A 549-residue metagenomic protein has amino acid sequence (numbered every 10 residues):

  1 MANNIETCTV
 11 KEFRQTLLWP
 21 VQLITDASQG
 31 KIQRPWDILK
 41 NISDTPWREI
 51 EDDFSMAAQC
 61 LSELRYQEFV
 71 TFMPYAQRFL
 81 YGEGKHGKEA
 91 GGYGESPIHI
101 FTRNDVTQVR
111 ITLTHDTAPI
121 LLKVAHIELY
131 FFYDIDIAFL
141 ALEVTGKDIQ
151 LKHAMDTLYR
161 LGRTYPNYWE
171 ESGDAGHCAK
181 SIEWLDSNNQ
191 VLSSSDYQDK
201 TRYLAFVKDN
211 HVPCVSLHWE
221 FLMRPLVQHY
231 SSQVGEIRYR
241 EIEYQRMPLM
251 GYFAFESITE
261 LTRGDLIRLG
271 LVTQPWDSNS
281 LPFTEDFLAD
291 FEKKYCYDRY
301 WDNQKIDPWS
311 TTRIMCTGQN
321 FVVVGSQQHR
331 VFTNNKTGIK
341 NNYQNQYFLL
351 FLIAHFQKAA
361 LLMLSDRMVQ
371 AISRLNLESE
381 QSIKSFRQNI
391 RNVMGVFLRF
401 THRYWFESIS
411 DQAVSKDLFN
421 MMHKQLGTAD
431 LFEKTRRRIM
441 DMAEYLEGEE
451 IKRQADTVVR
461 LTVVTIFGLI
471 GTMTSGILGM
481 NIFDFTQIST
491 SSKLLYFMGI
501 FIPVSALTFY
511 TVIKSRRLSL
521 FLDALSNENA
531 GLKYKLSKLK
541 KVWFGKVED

Functional and structural regions predicted by a protein language model:
M1-Q274, E528-D549: N-terminal pre-transmembrane cytosolic regions of membrane proteins
A2-E6, A429-D549: Hydrophobic alpha-helical transmembrane segments and their immediately adjacent juxtamembrane loops
G94-D105, S278-F291, L398-T401, M440-A443: Generic detector of short, locally flexible boundary/turn motifs and exposed helical patches
D116-L121, K293-K294, Y300-N303, K384: A short linear-motif detector with a strong N-terminal bias
A138, F321-V322, F397: A broad, low-specificity signal marking well-ordered, structured residues that form hydrophobic/aromatic
T145, Q328-H329, T474: Short, glycine-/Ser/Thr-/acidic-enriched flexible segments
F253-N376: N-terminal extramembrane/targeting module of integral membrane proteins
Y343-D484: Membrane-associated alpha-helical segments
